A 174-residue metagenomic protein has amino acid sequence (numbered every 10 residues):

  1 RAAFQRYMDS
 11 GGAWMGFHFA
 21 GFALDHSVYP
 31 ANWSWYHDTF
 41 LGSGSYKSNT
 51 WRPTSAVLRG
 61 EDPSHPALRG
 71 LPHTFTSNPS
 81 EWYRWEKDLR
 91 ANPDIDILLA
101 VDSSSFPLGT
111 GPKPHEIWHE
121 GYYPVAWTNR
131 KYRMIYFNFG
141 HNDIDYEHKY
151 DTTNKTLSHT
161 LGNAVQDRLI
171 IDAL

Functional and structural regions predicted by a protein language model:
R1-H73: A glycine-rich, often tryptophan-bearing local segment used as a flexible ligand/cofactor-contacting loop or short
R1-M8, E86, P124, I170: Short amphipathic alpha-helical segments and helix-helix/interface helices
M8-S10, F75-W82, L89-A91, Y150 (+1 more regions): Short, surface-exposed linear patches
D9-S10, T39-S43, W85, P124-V125 (+1 more regions): Glycine-rich loops and low-complexity Gly/Arg-rich segments that provide flexible linkers or classic glycine-based
W14, A20-L24, T74-F75, D102-S105 (+1 more regions): Solvent-exposed loop/turn segments at secondary-structure junctions within structured extracellular/periplasmic domains
N32, H37-F40, A67, P79 (+4 more regions): Oxidoreductase and adenylate-handling cofactor-binding alpha/beta cores
S43-Y136: Catalytic beta-strand/loop cores that center a nucleophilic Ser/Cys/Thr and support acyl-enzyme chemistry
S105-L174: Extracellular ligand-binding/catalytic regions of CAZymes and related secreted enzymes and adhesion modules
